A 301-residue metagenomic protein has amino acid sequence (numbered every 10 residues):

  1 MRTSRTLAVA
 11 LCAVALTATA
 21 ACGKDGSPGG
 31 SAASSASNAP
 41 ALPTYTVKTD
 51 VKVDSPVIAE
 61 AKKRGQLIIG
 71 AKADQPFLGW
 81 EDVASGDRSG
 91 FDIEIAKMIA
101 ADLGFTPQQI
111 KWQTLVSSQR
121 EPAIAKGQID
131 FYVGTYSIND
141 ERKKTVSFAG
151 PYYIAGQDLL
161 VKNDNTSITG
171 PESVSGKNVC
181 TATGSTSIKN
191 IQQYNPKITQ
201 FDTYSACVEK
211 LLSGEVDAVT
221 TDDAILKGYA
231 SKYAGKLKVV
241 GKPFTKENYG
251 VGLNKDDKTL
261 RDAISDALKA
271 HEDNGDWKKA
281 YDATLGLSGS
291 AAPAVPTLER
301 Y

Functional and structural regions predicted by a protein language model:
T19-A33: Bacterial lipoprotein signal-peptidase II cleavage site
G23, N38-K52, S185, V251-G289: Extended ligand-binding regions for polar small-molecule ligands
A32-L42, V47-Y132: Extracytoplasmic small-molecule ligand-binding "clamshell" domains of the periplasmic binding protein/Venus flytrap
R88-L103, Y136-S137, A155-V208, D223-K227: Bilobed "Venus flytrap"/periplasmic-binding protein-like clamshell domains and structurally analogous long
Q108-S173: Acidic, polar ligand-binding/catalytic clefts
I110-P122, T166-S167, T183, T199-S213 (+1 more regions): Short helix-initiation/N-cap motifs at beta->coil->alpha
Q119, T135-K144, L212, D217-K246: A ligand-binding cleft/hinge motif common to bilobed small-molecule-binding domains
I154-V161, D223, K227-L268, S288-Y301: Periplasmic-binding protein-like
